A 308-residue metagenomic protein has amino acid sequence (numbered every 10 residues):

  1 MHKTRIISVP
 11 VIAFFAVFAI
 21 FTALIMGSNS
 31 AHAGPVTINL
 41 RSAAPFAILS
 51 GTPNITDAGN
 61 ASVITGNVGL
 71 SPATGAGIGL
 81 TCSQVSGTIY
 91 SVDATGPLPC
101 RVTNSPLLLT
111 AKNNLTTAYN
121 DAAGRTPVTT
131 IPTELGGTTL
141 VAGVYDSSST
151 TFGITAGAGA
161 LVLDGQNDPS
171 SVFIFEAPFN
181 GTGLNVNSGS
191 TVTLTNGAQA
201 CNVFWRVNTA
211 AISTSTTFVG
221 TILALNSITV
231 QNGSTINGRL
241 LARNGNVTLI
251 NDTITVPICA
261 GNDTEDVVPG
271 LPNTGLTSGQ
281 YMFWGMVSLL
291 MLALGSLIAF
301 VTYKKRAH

Functional and structural regions predicted by a protein language model:
H2-F15: Bacterial N-terminal signal peptides that target proteins for export
V9, P269-G270, F300-Y303: Intrinsic disorder/low-complexity segments, especially N-terminal tails and targeting/processing regions
A13-A19, T264: Low-complexity, intrinsically disordered tandem-repeat tracts enriched in small/polar residues
V17-S30: C-terminal segment of classical bacterial N-terminal signal peptides
S30-D263: Solvent-exposed adhesion/ligand-recognition segments of exported proteins
V256-G279: C-terminal low-complexity, Ser/Thr- and acidic/Pro-rich disordered "stalk" regions positioned immediately N-terminal
G275-L289: Juxtamembrane/start-of-transmembrane alpha-helix segments at the extracytoplasmic/lumenal side of membrane anchors
V287-H308: C-terminal membrane-anchoring or membrane-association module
